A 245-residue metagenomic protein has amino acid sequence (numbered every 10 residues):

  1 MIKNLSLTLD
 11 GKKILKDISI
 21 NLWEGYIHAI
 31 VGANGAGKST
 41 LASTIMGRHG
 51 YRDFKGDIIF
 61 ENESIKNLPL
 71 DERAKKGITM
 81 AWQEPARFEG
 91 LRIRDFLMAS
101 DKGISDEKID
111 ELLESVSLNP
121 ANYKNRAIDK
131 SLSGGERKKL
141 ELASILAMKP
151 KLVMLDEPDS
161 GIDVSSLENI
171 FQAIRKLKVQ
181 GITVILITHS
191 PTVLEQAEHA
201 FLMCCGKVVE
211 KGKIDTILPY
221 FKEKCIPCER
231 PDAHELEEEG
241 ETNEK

Functional and structural regions predicted by a protein language model:
V31-A33: The feature captures the beta-strand-to-loop junction immediately N-terminal to the Walker
F54-E63: Conserved ABC transporter NBD signature motif
S64-T79, F221: ABC ATPase NBD coupling module
E84, G90-S105: Q-loop/switch helix immediately C-terminal to the Walker
I145-L146: ABC ATPase C-loop
E157-P158: Walker B catalytic motif
K207-R230: Conserved beta-strand-loop-alpha-helix hinge in the C-terminal portion of ABC ATPase nucleotide-binding domains
